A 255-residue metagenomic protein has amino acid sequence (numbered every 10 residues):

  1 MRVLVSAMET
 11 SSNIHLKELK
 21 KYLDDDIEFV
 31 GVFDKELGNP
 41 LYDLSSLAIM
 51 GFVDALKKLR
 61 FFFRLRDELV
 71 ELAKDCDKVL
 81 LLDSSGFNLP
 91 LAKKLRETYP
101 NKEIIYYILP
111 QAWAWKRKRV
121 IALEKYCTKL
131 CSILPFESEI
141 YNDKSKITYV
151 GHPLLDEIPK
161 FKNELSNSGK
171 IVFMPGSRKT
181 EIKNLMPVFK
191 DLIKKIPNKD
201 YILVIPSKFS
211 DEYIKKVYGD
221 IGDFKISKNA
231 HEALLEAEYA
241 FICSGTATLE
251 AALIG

Functional and structural regions predicted by a protein language model:
V3-L165, F173-M186, K195, P206-K208 (+1 more regions): Active-site and donor-binding regions of nucleotide-sugar-utilizing enzymes
F189: Conserved phosphate-handling catalytic cores of large alpha/beta enzymes
K195-P197, S227: Catalytic-core helical/loop segments in enzymes performing group transfer/polymerization on anionic/lipid-linked
Y201-D211: Glycosyltransferase donor-sugar binding loop
I214-N229: Nucleotide-activated donor-binding/catalytic signature segment of Leloir-type glycosyltransferases, i.e., the conserved
S227-G255: A donor-sugar binding/catalytic signature common to diverse glycosyltransferases and related nucleotide-sugar
